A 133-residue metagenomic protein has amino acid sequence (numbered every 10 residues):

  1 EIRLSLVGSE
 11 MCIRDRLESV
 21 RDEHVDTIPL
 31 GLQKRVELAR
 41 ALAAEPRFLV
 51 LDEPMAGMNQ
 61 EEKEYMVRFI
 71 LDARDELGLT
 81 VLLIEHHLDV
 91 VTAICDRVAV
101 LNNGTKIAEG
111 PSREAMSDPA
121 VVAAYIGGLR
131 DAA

Functional and structural regions predicted by a protein language model:
E1-G8, I13: Single conserved hydrophobic/aromatic residue that forms the stacking wall/gate of nucleotide- or nucleobase-binding
L38: Hydrophobic anchor residue at the start of the ABC signature
E45: Conserved catalytic motifs of ABC-family nucleotide-binding domains
L49-E53: Catalytic Walker B motif of ABC-type/P-loop ATPase nucleotide-binding domains
E64-E76: Helical segment within the ABC ATPase nucleotide-binding domain
V91-A93: A short, surface-exposed alpha-helical micro-motif characterized by mixed small hydrophobic and charged/polar residues
